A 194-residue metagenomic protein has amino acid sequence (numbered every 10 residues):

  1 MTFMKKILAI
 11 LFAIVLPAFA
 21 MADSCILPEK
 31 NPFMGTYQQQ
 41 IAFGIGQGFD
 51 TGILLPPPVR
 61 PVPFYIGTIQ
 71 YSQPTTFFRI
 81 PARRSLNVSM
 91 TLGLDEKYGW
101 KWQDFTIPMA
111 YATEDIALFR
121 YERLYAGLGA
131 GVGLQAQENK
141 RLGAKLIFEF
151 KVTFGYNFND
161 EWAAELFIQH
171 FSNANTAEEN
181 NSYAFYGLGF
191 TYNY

Functional and structural regions predicted by a protein language model:
M1-M34: Cleavable N-terminal export/targeting peptides
I45-T51, Q73, V88-W100, V132-E138 (+2 more regions): Transmembrane beta-strands of outer-membrane beta-barrel pores
F49-G67, K140, A174: Surface-exposed strand-loop-strand hairpins of Gram-negative outer-membrane beta-barrel proteins
P57-P63, W100-T106, R141-L146, E178-Y183: Replace "Gram-negative outer membrane beta-barrel proteins" with "bacterial and organellar outer membrane beta-barrel
G67-Y71, A110-E114, V152, L188-F190: Membrane-embedded beta-strands of outer-membrane beta-barrel proteins, especially the hydrophobic/small aromatic
Q73-T75, E114-L118, Y156, H170 (+1 more regions): Residue-level signature of outer-membrane beta-barrel architecture
T76-R84, Y121-A126, F158-L166: Repeated loop/turn-to-beta-strand initiation elements of outer-membrane beta-barrel proteins
S182-Y194: Outer-membrane beta-barrel "beta-signal"
